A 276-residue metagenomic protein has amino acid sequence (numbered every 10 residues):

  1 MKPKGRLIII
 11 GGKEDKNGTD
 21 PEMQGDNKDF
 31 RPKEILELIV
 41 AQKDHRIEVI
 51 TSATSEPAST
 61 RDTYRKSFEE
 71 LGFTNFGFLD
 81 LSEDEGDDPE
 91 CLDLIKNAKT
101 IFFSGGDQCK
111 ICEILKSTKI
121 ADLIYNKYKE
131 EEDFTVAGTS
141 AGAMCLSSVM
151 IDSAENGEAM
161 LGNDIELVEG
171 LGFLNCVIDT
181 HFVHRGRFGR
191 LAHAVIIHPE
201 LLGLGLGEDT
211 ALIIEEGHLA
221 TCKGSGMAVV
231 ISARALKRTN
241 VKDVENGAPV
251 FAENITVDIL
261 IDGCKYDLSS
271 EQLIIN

Functional and structural regions predicted by a protein language model:
M1-K43, A58, D62, E70 (+2 more regions): C-terminal and late-domain segments of enzyme folds
I9, T100-G105, A137, I178: Structural motif
D15-K16, A53-A58, Q108-C109, G142-C145: Gly/Ser/Thr-rich loops at beta-strand to alpha-helix junctions that form or flank small-molecule/cofactor-binding
E48-V49, T54-F103, K110: Portal/gating segments that form or line small-molecule/metal binding sites
L94-N97, T118-D133: Catalytic-core regions built around general acid/base machinery
F103-G105, Y128-M150: Catalytic nucleophile loop
Q108-T118: Glycine/threonine-rich flexible loop motifs
